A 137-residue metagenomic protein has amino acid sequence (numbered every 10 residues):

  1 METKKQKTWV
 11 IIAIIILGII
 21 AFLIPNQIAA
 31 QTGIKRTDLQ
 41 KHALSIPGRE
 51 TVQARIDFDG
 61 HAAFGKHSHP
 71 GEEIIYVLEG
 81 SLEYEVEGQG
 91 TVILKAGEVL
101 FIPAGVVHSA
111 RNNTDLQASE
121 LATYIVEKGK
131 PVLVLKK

Functional and structural regions predicted by a protein language model:
E2-R55, F101, Q117, P131-K137: A short, N-terminal "cap"/entry segment at the start of jelly-roll beta-barrel domains of the cupin/DSBH fold
D57-A62, P70, V86-E87, V106-V107: N-terminal post-signal-peptidase region of extra-cytosolic proteins
F58, G88-G105: Short acidic-glycine-tyrosine-enriched beta hairpin
A63-G65, E83, L100, A104-R111: Histidine-centered metal-chelating micro-motifs
F64-H69, V86, I93, R111-N113: Short histidine-centered beta-strand/loop micro-motifs that create catalytic or ligand/metal-coordination sites
H69-Y84: Short, conserved beta-strand element in jelly-roll/cupin
G105-G129: Ligand-binding loop in jelly-roll beta-barrel domains
